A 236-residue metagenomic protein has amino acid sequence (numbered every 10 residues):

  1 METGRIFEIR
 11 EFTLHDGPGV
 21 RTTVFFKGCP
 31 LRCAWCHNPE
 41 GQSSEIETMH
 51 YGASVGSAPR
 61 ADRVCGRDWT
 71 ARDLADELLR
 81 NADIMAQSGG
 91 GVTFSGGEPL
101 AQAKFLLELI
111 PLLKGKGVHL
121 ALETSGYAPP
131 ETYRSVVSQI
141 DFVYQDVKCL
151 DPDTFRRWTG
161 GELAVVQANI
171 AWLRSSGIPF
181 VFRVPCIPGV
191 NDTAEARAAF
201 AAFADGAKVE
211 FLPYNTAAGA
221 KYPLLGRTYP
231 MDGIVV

Functional and structural regions predicted by a protein language model:
M1-P18, C186-V236: Auxiliary Fe-S-binding modules of radical SAM enzymes
R5-V55: N-terminal pre-triad scaffold of radical SAM enzymes
T22, V92, L120-L122, V143-Q145 (+2 more regions): Hydrophobic faces of well-ordered beta-strands that scaffold small-molecule active sites in alpha/beta enzyme cores
N38-Q139: Conserved Radical SAM active-site core
G52-P59, G89, K148-D151, P179-F180 (+1 more regions): Short, basic/glycine-rich phosphate-binding loops at helix/coil junctions that contact nucleotide phosphates
R63-V64, R156-E162, L225-I234: Short glycine-enriched, charge-decorated loop/helix-capping segments at active-site entrances that position
L79-L113, P129-T132, S138, L150-R174 (+1 more regions): Conserved glycine-rich "GG(E/T)P / GGGxP" loop and the immediately following alpha-helix in the radical SAM core
V137-L150, K208-N215: Non-cysteine beta-strand/loop elements that form the S-adenosyl-L-methionine
